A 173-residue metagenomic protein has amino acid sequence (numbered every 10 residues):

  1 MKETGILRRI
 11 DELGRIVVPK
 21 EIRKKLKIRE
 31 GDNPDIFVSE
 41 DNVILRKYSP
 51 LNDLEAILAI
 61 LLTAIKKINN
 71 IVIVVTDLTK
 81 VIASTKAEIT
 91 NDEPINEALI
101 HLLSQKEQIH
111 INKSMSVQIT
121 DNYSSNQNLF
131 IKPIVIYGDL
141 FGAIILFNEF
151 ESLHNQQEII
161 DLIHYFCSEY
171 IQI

Functional and structural regions predicted by a protein language model:
M1-I6, I173: Short, Lys/Arg-enriched, disordered terminal segments
L7-A83: Intrinsically disordered, low-complexity terminal regulatory regions
R23, E88-I89, F147: A generic structural motif
K27, N52-E55, T90-P94, F150-S152: A short local loop/turn or secondary-structure capping micro-motif enriched for an aromatic residue
E55, A59-A64, L99-H101, A143 (+1 more regions): Juxtadomain coupling helices with adjacent low-complexity linkers
L62-Y123: Structured interaction and signal-relay segments at domain junctions
S124-P133: A short beta-strand signature within small-molecule sensing/ligand-binding domains used in signal transduction
I134-I144: Short hydrophobic/glycine-rich mini-motifs in sensory/regulatory modules that couple input to downstream signaling
